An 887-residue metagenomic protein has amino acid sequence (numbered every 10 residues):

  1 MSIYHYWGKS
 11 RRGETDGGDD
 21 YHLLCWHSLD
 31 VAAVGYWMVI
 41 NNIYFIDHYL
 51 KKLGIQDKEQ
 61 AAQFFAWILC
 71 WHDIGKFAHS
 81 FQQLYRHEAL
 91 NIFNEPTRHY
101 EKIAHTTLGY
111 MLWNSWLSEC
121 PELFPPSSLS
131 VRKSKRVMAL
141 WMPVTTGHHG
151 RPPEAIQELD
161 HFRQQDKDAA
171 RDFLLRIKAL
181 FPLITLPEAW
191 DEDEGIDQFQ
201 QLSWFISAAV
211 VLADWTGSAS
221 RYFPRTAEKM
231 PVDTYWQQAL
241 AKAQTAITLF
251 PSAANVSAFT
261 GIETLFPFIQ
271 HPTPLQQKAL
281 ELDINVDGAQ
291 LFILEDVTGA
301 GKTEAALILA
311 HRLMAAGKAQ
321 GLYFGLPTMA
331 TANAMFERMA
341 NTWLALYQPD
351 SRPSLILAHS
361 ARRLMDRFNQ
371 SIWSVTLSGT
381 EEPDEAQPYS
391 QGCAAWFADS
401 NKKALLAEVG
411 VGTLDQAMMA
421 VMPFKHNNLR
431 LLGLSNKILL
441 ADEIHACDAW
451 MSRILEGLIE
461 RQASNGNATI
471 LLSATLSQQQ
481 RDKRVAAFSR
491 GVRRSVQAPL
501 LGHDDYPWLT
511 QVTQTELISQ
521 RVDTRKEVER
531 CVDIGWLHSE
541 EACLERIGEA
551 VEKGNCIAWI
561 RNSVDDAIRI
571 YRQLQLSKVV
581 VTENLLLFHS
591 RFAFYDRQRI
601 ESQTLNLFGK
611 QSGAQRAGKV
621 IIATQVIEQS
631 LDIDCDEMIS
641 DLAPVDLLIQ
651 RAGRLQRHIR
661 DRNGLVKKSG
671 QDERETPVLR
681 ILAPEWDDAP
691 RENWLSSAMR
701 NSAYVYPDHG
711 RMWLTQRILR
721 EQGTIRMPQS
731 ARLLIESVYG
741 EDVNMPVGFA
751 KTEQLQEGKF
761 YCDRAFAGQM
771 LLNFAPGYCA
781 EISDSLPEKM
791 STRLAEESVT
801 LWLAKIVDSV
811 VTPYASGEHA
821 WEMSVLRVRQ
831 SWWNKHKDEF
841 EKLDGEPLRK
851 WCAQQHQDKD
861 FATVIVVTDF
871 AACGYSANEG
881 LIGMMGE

Functional and structural regions predicted by a protein language model:
M1-S257: Accessory nucleic-acid engagement/destabilization modules that flank
A258-E295: Conserved pre-motif I regulatory segment
G288-A310, C447-D448: Walker A/P-loop
G321-W343, L355-D366, L476-Q480: Conserved Walker A/P-loop ATP-binding site and its immediately adjacent core in helicase/helicase-like ATPase domains
A340-E408, L414-M418: A substrate-engagement module of RecA-like helicase motors
L432-I438, H445-Q520: Post-DEXD/H (motif II) to motif III coupling segment of the RecA-like Helicase ATP-binding lobe
R481, E541, E545-Q611, C635 (+1 more regions): C-terminal helicase lobe and adjacent C-terminal extensions/tails of nucleic-acid helicase motors
V492-A567: Conserved interdomain linker/interface between the two RecA-like ATPase lobes of SF2 helicase motors
